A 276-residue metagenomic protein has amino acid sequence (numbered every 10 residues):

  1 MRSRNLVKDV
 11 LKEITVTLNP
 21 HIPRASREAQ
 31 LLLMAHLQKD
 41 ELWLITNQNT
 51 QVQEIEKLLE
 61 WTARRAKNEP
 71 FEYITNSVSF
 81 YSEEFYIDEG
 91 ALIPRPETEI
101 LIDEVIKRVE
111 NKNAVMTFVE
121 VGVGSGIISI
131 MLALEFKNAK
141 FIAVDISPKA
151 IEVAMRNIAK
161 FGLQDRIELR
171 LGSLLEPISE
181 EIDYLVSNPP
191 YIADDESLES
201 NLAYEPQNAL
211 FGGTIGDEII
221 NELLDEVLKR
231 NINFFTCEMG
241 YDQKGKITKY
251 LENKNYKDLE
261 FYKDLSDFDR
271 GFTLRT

Functional and structural regions predicted by a protein language model:
M1-E54, L58: A short N-terminal interaction module
M34-R108: Conserved AdoMet
E84, K140, R166-E168, K257-E260: Conserved beta-strand segments of alpha/beta enzyme cores
P94, A143, G212, T236: Conserved SAM-binding loop
I100-L198, E222-D225: Conserved SAM/SAH cofactor-binding pocket of Class I
Y191-I219: Mobile active-site "lid"/loop adjacent to the S-adenosyl-L-methionine
I215-L274: Conserved Class I SAM-dependent methyltransferase catalytic core
